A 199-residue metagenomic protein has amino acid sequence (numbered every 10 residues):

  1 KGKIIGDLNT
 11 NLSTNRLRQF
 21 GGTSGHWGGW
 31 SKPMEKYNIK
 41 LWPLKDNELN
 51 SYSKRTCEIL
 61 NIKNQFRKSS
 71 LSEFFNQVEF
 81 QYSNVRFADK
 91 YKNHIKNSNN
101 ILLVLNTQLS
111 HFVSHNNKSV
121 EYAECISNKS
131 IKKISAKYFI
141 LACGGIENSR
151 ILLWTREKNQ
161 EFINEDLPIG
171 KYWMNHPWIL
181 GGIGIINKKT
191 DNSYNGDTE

Functional and structural regions predicted by a protein language model:
K1, F112, A123-G196: Glycine-rich loop(s) and the adjacent beta-strand/alpha-helix scaffold that form part
K1-S31, K45-T56: N-terminal FAD cofactor-binding segment of flavoenzymes
G6-L12, L17, I62-S69, E161-P168: A short alpha-helix-loop-beta-strand transition element characteristic of N-terminal alpha/beta dinucleotide-binding
R18, G25, N106-H111, C125-K129: FAD-binding core/adjacent interface of flavoenzyme oxidoreductases
G22, L105-N106, L141-C143: Short His-Asn-centered micro-motif
S24-G25, S31-P33, S110, G145-E147: Short, solvent-exposed loop/turn segments at secondary-structure junctions
S31-Y37, R156-E161: A glycine- and small-aliphatic-rich helix-loop capping segment at beta-alpha/alpha-beta transitions that lines
K36-I39, P43-V120: Conserved redox-cofactor binding core of oxidoreductases
